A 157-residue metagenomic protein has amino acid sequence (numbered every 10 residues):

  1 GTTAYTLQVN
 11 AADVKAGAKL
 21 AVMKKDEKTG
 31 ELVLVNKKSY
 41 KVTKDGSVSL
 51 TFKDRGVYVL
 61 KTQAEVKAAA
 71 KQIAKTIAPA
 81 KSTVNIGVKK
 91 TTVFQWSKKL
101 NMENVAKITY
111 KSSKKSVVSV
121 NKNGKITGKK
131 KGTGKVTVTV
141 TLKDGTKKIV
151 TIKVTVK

Functional and structural regions predicted by a protein language model:
G1-K28, E65: Proteolytic processing hotspots in large secreted/extracellular or virion-associated proteins and select intracellular
T6-N10, S47-K53, N123: Exposed aromatic-hydrophobic patches
V9-D13, F52, K98-L100, K130: Non-cytosolic beta-sheet module surface loops
G17, R55, K131-K135: Extracellular Ig-like/FN3 beta-sandwich strand-entry sites
K25-E31, S113-S116: Change "in extracellular beta-sheet-rich domains … of secreted and cell-surface proteins" to "in beta-sheet-rich domains
T29-D54: Short, surface-exposed beta-strand/turn "edge" patches of beta-sheet domains
N36-K37, V42, A64-K157: Extracytoplasmic soluble-region selector
S47-A69: C-terminal beta-strand-rich structural cap/linker in extracellular carbohydrate-active enzymes
